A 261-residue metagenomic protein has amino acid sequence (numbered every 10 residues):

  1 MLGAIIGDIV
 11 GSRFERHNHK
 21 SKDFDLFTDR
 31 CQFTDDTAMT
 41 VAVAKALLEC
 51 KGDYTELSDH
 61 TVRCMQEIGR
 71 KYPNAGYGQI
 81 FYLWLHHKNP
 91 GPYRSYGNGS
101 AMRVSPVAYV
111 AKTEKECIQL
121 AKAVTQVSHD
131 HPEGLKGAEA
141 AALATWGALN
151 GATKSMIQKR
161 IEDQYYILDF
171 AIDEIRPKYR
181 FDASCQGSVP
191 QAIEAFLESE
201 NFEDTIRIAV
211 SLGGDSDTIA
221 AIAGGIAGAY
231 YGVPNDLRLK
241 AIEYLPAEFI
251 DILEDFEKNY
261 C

Functional and structural regions predicted by a protein language model:
M1-C261: Structured, active/binding-site neighborhoods that engage oxygen-rich ligands
